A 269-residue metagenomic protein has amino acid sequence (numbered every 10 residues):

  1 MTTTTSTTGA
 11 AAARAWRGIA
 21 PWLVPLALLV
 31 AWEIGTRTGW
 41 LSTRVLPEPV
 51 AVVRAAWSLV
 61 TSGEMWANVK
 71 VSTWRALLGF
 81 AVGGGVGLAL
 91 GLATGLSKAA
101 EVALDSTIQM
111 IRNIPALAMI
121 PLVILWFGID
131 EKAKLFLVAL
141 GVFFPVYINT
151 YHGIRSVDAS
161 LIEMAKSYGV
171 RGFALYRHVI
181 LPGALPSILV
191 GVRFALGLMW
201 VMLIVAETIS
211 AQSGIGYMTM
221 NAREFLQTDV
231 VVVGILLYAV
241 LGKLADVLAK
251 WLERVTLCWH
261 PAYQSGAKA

Functional and structural regions predicted by a protein language model:
M1-L26, V247-A269: Transmembrane alpha-helical segments of polytopic membrane transport and secretion proteins
S6-A11, T38-G84: Periplasmic/extracellular loop-to-transmembrane helix junction in inner-membrane transport proteins
L78-I108: Transmembrane-helix boundary motif in ABC transporter permease subunits
K98, R155, P186, V190 (+1 more regions): C-terminal transmembrane helix and the adjacent membrane-cytosol boundary/short C-terminal tail of inner/organellar
S106, G153-G191: Short cytoplasmic-facing helical segments at TM-TM junctions of multi-pass membrane proteins
Q109-P145, H152-G153: Generic hydrophobic transmembrane alpha-helix motif, especially the helices
I124-L125, I154, V201-Y238, L257-A267: Glycine-rich helix-loop "coupling/hinge" segments at transmembrane-helix boundaries in multipass transporters
F136, L140, F173-V205, D229-V233 (+2 more regions): Transmembrane alpha-helices
